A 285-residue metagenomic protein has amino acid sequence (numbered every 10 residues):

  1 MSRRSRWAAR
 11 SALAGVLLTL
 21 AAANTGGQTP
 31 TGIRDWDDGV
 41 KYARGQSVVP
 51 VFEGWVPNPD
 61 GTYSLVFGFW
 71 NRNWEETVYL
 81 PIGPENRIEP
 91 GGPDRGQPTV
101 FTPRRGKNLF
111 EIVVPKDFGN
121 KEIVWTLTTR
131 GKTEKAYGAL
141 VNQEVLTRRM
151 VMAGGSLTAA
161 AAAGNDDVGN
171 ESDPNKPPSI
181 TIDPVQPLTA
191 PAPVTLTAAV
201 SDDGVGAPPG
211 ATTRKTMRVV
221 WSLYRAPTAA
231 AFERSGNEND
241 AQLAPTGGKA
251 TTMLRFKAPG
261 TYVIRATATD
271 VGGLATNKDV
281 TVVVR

Functional and structural regions predicted by a protein language model:
V48, E144-P184: Proline-centered linker/hinge motifs at extracellular inter-domain junctions
P57, T251-A258: Residue-level recognition of secondary-structure-to-loop junctions
G61, K116-K121, P191-A192, A258-Y262: Short tyrosine-centred short linear motifs in exposed loops/low-complexity segments
P98, T212-T252: Low-complexity "stalk/linker" and mucin-like segments enriched in Ser/Thr/Pro/Ala/Gly
A198-T212, S222-Y224: Acidic, Ser/Thr
T269-L274: Short, solvent-exposed loop/turn segments at the edges of extracellular beta-sandwich modules
N277-V284: C-terminal edge beta-strand
